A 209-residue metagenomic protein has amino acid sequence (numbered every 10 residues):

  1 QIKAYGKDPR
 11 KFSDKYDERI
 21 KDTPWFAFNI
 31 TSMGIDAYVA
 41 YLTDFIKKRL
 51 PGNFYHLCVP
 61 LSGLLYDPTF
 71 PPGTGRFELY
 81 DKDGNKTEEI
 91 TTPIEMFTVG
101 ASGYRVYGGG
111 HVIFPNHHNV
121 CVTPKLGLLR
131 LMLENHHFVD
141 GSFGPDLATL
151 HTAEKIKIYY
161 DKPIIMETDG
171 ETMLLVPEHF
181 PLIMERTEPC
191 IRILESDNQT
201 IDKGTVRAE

Functional and structural regions predicted by a protein language model:
Q1-E95: Catalytic core of DAGKc-family lipid kinases
I2-A4, E18, V99, I158 (+1 more regions): Short beta-strand element of the conserved SAM-dependent methyltransferase core
I2-Y5, I30-M33, G100-S102, T123-K125 (+1 more regions): Fold-independent oxyanion-binding glycine-rich loops and adjacent beta-strand/coil segments at enzyme active sites
K3, K47-K48, R105, E178-P181: Short amphipathic alpha-helical segments with coiled-coil-like heptad repeat character
P9, A37-Y38, R105-Y107, I193: Short N-terminal binding/cap micro-motifs at the start of the first secondary-structure element
I20, V59-G63, E95-Y104, L126-E134: Short N-terminal helix-initiation segments at or just after the protein's N-terminus
S32, D36, M96-G109, T172: Glycine-rich phosphate/pyrophosphate-binding beta-alpha loops
D81-T91, Y107, V112-E209: ATP/nucleoside-binding phosphotransfer catalytic cores, i.e., glycine-rich phosphate-binding loops
